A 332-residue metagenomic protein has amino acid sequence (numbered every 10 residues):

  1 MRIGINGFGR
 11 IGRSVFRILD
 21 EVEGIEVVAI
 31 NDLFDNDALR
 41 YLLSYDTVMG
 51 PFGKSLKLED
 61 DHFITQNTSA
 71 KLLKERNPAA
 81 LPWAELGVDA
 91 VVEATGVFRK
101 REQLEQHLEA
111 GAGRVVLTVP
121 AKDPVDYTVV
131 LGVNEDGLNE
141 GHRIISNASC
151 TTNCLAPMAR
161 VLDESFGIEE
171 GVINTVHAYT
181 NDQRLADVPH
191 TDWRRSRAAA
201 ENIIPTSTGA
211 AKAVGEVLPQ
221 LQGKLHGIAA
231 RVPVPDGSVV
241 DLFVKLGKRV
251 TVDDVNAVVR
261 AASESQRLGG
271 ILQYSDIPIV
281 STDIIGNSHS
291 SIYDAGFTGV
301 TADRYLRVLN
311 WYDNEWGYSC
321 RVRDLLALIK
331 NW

Functional and structural regions predicted by a protein language model:
M1-S196, V300, D324, W332: N-terminal Rossmann-like NAD(P) cofactor-binding subdomain of oxidoreductases, focused on the glycine-rich
N6, R10, D37, L86 (+11 more regions): Conserved active-site and cofactor/substrate-binding residues in soluble primary-metabolism enzymes
G12, F16, E105, A156-D163 (+8 more regions): Predominant activation on well-ordered alpha-helical scaffold segments within soluble catalytic domains
T95, F166, L218-P219, L246 (+1 more regions): A broad structural signal for alpha-helix termini and local helix breaks/kinks
Y127, E201, V240: Small-molecule pocket liners
G167-A229, P235: Catalytic core of tubulin tyrosine ligase-like
G227, V239, F243-W332: C-terminal active-site/capping subdomain that shapes the small-molecule cofactor and substrate pocket of enzyme
V232-P233, V240: Conserved catalytic/cofactor-binding microenvironments
